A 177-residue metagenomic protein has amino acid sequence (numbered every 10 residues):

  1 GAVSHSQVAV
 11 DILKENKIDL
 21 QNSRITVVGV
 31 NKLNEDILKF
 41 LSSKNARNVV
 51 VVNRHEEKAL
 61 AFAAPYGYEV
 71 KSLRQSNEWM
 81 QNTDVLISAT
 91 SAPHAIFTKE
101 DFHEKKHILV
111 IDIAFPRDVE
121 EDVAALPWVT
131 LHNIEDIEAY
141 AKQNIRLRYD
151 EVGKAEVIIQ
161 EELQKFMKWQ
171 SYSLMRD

Functional and structural regions predicted by a protein language model:
G1-S6, V10-S42, A46-R54: Glycine-rich adenosine-cofactor-binding loop
E15, H103-L109, I113-D177: Adenosine-phosphate binding glycine-rich loop
R54-H55, Q75: Short beta->alpha hinge that forms the Motif I/post-I loop of the SAM-binding pocket
E56-E57, F115: Helix N-cap at the beta1-alpha1 junction of Rossmann-like dinucleotide-binding domains, i.e., the first residues
G67-N82: Short acidic low-complexity segments
T83, S91-I111: Rossmann-fold NAD(P) dinucleotide-binding segment
